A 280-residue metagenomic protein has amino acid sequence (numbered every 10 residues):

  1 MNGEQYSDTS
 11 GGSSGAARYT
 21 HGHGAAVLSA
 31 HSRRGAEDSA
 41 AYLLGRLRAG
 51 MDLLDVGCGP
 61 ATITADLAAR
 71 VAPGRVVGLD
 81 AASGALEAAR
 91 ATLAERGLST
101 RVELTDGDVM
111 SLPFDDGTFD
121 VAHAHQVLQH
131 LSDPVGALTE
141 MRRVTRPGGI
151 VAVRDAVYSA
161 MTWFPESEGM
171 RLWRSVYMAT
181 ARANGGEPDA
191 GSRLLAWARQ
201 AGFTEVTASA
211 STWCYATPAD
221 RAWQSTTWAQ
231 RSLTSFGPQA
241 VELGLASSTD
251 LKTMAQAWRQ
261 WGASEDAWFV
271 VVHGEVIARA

Functional and structural regions predicted by a protein language model:
G11-G35: Class I SAM-dependent methyltransferase Rossmann-like catalytic core, especially the SAM/SAH-binding loop
R33-M51, D66, R70: Conserved alpha-helix/loop element of class I SAM-dependent methyltransferases that forms part of the SAM/SAH-binding
L54-V56, P60-S111: Class I SAM-dependent methyltransferase SAM/SAH-binding core
H123: A conserved beta-strand element that flanks and buttresses the S-adenosyl-L-methionine
Q126-H130: A short His-aromatic
V135-I150: A short glycine-rich, Lys/Arg-flanked "PGG" loop and its adjoining helix->strand segment in the class I
A152-D220: Conserved catalytic/acceptor-binding region of the Class I
E205-A280: Conserved Class I S-adenosyl-L-methionine
